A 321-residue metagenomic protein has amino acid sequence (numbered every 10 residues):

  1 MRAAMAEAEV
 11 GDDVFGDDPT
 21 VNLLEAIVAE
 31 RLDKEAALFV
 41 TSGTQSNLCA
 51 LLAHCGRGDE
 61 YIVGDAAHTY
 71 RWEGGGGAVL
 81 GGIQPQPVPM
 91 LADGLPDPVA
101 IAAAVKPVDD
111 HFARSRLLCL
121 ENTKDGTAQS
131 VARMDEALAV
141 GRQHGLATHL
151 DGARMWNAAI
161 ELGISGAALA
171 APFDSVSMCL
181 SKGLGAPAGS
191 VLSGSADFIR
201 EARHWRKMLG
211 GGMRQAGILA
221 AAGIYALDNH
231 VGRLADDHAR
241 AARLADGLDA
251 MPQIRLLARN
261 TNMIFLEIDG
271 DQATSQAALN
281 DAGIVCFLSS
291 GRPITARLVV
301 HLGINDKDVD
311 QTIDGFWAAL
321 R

Functional and structural regions predicted by a protein language model:
M1-D269, A273-A282, L288-I304, V309-L320: Conserved PLP-enzyme active-site core in the AAT-like
